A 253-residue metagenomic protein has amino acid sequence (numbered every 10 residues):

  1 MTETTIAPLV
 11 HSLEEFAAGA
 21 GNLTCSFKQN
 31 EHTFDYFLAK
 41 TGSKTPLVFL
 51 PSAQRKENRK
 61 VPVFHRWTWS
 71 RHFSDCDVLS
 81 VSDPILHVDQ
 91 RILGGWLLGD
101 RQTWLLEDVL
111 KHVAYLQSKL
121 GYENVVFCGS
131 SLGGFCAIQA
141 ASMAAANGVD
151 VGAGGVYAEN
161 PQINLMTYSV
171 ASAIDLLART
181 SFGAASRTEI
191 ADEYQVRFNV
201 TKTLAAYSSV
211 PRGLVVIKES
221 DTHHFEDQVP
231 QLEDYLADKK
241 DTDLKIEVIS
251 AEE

Functional and structural regions predicted by a protein language model:
M1-L23: An N-terminal hydrophobic leader/cap segment in hydrolases
V10, T24-Q90: Short, surface-exposed "cap/lid" segments of acyl-processing enzymes
F49-A53, S80-L86, A158-I163, V216-S220 (+1 more regions): Short loop/turn segments at strand-loop or loop-helix junctions that form parts of catalytic or ligand-binding pockets
W96-K119: Alpha/beta-hydrolase active-site loop
L120-S131: Alpha/beta-hydrolase fold nucleophile elbow
G129-A141: Glycine-rich nucleophile elbow surrounding the catalytic serine of serine-hydrolase chemistry
S142-S186: Hydrolase active-site cap/lid region
A173-E252: The feature captures the conserved acid-bearing segment of alpha/beta-hydrolase catalytic domains
